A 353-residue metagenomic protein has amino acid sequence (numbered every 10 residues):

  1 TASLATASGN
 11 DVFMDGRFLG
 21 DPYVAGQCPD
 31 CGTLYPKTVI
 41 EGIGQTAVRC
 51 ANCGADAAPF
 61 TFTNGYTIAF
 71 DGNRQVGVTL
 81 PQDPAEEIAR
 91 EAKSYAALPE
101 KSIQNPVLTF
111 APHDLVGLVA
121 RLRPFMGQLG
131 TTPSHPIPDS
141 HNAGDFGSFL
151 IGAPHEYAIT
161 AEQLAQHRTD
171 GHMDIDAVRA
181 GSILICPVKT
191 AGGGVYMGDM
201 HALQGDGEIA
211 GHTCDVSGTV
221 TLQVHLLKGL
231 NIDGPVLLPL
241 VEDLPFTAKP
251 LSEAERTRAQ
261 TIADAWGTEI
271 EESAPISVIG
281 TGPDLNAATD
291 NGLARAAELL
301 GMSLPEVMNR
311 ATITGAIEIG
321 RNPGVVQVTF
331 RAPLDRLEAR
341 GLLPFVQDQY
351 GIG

Functional and structural regions predicted by a protein language model:
A2-R179, I185: Intrinsically disordered, low-complexity linker/loop segments enriched in Gly/Pro and charged/polar residues
A7-D11, G192-Y196, Q204, A316-E318: Flexible loop/turn segments at secondary-structure boundaries
A25-G32, V48-C53, K249-I352: Helix-rich terminal scaffold detector
T33-P36, A55-A58, I183, K189 (+2 more regions): Generic secondary-structure signature for well-ordered alpha-helical cores
D71, P81, H225-L227, R331: A structural detector for beta-sheet-dominated domains
V76-G77, E208, G320: Short amphipathic alpha-helical patches
P112-A294, M302: Conserved mixed alpha/beta catalytic, RNA-binding, or beta-rich assembly cores of soluble enzyme, regulatory
D139, I352-G353: C-terminal, non-catalytic interaction/recognition modules in large multi-subunit enzymes and RNPs
